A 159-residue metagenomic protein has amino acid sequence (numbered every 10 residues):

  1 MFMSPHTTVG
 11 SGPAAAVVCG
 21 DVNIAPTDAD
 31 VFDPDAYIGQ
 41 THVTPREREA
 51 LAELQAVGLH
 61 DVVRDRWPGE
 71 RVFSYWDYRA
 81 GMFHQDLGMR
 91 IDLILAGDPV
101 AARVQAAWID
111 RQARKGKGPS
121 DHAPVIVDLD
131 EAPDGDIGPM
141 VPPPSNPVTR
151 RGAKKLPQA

Functional and structural regions predicted by a protein language model:
M1-P13: A long, amphipathic alpha-helix that forms part of the scaffold/cap immediately adjacent to metal-dependent active
G12-A14, V57-G58: Structured helix-beta-strand junction loops
P13-D28, F32: Acidic/histidine-rich, metal-coordinating catalytic segments
T27-A159: Metal-dependent phosphoester-hydrolase catalytic domains
